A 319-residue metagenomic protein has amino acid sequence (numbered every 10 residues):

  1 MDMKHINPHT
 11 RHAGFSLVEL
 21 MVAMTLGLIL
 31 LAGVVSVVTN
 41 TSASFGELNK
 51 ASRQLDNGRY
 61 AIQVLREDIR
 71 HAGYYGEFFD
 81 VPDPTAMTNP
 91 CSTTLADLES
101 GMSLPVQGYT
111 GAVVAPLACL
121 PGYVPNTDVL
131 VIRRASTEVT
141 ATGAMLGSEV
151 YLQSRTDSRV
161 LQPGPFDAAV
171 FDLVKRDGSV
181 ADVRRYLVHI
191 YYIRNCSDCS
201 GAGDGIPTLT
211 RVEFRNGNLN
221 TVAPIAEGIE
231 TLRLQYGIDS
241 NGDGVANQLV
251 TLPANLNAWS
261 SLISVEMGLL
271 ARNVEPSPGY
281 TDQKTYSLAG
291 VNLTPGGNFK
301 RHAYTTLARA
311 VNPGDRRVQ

Functional and structural regions predicted by a protein language model:
D2-V18, V22-R66, R70-A72, Q319: Aliphatic-rich helix starts adjacent to a transmembrane/signal segment
A61-S260, G268, P276-K300, T305 (+1 more regions): N-terminal pilin/flagellin-like segments and related low-complexity appendage regions
